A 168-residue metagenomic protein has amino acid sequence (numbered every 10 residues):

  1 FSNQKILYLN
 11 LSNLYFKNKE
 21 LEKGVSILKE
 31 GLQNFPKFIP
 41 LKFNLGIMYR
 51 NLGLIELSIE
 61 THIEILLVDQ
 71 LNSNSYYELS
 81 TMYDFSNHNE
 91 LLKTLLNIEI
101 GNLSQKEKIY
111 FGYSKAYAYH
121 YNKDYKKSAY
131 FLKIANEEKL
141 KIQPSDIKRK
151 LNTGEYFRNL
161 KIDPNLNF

Functional and structural regions predicted by a protein language model:
F1-F168: Alpha-helical solenoid repeat scaffolds of the TPR/TPR-like class and their adjacent stem/linker regions that mediate
